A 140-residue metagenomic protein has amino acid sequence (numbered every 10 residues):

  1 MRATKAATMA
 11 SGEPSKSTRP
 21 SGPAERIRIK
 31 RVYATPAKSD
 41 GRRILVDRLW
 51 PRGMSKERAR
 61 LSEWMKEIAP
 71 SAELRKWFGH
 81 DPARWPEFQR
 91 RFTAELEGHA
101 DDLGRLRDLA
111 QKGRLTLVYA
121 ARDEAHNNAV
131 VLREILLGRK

Functional and structural regions predicted by a protein language model:
R2-K140: Residues lining hydrophobic/aromatic ligand-binding pockets adjacent to catalytic sites
